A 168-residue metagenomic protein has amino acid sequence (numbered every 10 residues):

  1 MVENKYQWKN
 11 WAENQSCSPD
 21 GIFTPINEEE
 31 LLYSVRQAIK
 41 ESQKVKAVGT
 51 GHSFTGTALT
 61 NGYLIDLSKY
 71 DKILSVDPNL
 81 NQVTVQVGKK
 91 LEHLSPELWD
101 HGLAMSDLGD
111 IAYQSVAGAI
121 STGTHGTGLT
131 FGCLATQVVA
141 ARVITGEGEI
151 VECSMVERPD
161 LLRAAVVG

Functional and structural regions predicted by a protein language model:
V2-A12: N-terminal regions that are enriched for targeting/export leaders and immediately downstream pro/stem segments
Y6, I26, K89, V156-E157: Short coil/turn linker and secondary-structure boundary residues
N10, L91, L161-A164: Broad hydrophobic/π-residue packing in well-ordered secondary structure
S16-D110, G123-G128: Glycine-rich N-terminal segment of FAD-binding domains in flavoprotein oxidoreductases, spanning the beta-loop-helix
T55-T57, S115-G118, G132: Short secondary-structure boundary/hinge segments and terminal tails
P78, S115, T145: Short, acidic, Ser/Thr-enriched surface-loop or helix-capping motifs
H93, S115-A117, V139: An acidic, phosphate/nucleotide-engaging active-site surface
D107, A119-G168: FAD-binding subdomain of flavoenzyme oxidoreductases
